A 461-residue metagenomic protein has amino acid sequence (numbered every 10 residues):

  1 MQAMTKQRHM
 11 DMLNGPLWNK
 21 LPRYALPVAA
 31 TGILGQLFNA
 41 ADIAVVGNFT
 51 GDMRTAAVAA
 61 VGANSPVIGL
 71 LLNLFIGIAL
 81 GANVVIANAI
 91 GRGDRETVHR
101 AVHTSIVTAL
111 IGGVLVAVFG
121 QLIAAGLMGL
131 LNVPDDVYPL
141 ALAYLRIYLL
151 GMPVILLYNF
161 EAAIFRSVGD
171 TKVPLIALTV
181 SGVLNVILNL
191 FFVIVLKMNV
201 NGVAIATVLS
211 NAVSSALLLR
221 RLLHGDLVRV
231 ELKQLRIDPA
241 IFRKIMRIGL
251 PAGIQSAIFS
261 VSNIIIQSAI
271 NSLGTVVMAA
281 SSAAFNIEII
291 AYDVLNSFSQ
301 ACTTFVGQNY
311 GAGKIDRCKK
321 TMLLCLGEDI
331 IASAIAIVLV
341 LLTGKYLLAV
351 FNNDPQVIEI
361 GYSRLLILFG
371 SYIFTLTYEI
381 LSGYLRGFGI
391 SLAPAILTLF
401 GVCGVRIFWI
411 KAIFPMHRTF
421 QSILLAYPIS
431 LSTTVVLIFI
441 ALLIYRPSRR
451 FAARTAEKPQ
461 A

Functional and structural regions predicted by a protein language model:
M1-A25, I86-G151, V195-L250, V306-S371 (+1 more regions): Short alpha-helical transmembrane segments in multi-pass integral membrane proteins
M12-A44, N48-D52, P66-G81, V85 (+6 more regions): N-terminal transmembrane alpha-helices
R23-D42, I147, S181, S210-S214 (+4 more regions): Transmembrane helical elements of multi-pass membrane transporters/channels
A29, I33, L37, A41 (+17 more regions): Generic alpha-helical transmembrane segments of integral inner-membrane proteins, especially permease/transport modules
I33, L37-A59, M128-D135, F191-M198 (+5 more regions): Helix-terminus/linker motif at the lipid-water interface of multi-pass membrane proteins
T55-P66, A141, L145, A204 (+3 more regions): Small-residue hotspots at the loop-to-helix junctions and early N-terminal turns of transmembrane alpha-helices
V58-V118, I155-P174, A280-G344, T375-T398 (+1 more regions): Small-residue-rich hydrophobic transmembrane alpha-helices
I76-A79, Y148-R166, P174-G182, V203-A216 (+4 more regions): Short runs within selected transmembrane alpha-helices of multi-pass transporters and secretion channels
